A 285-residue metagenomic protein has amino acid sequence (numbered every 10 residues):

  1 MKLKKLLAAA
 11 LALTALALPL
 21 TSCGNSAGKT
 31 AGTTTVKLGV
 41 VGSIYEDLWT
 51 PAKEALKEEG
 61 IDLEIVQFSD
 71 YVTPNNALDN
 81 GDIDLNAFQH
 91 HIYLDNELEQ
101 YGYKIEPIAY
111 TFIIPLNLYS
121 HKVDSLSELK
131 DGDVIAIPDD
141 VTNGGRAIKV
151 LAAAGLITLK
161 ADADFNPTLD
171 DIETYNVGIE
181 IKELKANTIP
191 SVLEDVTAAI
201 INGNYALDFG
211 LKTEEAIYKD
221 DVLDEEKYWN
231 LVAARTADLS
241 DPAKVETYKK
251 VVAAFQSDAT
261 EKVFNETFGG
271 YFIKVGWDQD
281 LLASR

Functional and structural regions predicted by a protein language model:
M1-T35, L281-R285: Short, low-complexity disordered leader/linker segments with a strong preference for bacterial N-terminal type II
T30-S43, I61-Q67, V134-I135: Short, well-ordered beta-strand elements
G42-Q67, T73, T260: Short, polar/charged alpha-helical segment
I65-N76, D164-S191: Short helix-initiation/N-cap motifs at beta->coil->alpha
N96-I108, K122-V123, D195, I200 (+1 more regions): Ligand-binding "clamshell"
I108-I157: A conserved helix-loop-strand patch within extracytoplasmic ligand-binding domains of the periplasmic binding
P115-L126, Y228-V245: A bilobed periplasmic-binding-protein/Venus flytrap-type ligand-binding module shared by bacterial periplasmic
G144-A152, A253-G276: Periplasmic-binding protein-like
